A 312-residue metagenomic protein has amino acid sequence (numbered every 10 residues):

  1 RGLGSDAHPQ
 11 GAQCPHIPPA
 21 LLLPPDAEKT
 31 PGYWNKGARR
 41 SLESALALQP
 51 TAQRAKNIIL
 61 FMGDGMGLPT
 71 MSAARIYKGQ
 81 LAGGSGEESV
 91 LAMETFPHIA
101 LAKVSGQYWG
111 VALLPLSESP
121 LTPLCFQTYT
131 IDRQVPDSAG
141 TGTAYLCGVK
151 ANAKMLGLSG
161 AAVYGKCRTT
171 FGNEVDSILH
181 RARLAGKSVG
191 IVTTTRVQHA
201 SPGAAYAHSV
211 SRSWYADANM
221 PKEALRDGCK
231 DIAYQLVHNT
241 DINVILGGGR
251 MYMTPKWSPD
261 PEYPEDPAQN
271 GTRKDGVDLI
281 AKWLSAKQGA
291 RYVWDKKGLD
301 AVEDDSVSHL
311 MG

Functional and structural regions predicted by a protein language model:
G2-M311: N-terminal catalytic scaffold of extracellular/periplasmic and nuclease hydrolases that process anionic headgroups
